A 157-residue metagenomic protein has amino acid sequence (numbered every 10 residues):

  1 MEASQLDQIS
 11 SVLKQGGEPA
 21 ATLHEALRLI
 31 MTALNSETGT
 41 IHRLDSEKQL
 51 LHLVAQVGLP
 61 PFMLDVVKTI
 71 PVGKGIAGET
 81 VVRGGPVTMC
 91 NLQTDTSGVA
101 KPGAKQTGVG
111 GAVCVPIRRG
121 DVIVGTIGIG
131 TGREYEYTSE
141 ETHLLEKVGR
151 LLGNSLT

Functional and structural regions predicted by a protein language model:
M1-A21, T32: Signal-transmission linkers at sensory-effector interfaces
L27-M31, E37-R43, G78: Short, hydrophobic-rich beta-strand element in sensory/regulatory alpha-beta domains
L44, L50-H52, P61-T94: Regulatory sensory and allosteric helical modules in signal-transduction proteins and certain transcription factors
L50, P60-M63, C90-G111, T131: Signal-transducing coupling segments at domain and membrane junctions
G110-R118: A short, aliphatic-rich beta-strand micro-motif
I117-I127: Short hydrophobic/glycine-rich mini-motifs in sensory/regulatory modules that couple input to downstream signaling
T126-E136: Short beta-strand-to-loop transition segments that serve as allosteric relay/switch motifs in sensory/regulatory domains
E146-N154: Allosteric cytosolic regulatory segments
